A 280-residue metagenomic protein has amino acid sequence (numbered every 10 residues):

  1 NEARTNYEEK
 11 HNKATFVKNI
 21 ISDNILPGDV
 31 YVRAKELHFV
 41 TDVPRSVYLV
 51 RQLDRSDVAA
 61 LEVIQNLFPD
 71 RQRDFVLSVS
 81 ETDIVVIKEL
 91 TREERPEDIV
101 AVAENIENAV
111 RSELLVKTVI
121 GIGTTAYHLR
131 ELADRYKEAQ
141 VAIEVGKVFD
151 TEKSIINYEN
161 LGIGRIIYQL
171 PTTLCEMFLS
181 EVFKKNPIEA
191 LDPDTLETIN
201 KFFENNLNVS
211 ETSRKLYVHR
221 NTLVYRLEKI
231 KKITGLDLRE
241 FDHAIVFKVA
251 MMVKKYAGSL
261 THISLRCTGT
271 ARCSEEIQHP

Functional and structural regions predicted by a protein language model:
N1-N19: Short, charged amphipathic alpha-helical surface segments
K13, N24-V47, R51-P280: Cytosolic nucleotide-utilizing catalytic cores of signal-transduction proteins
